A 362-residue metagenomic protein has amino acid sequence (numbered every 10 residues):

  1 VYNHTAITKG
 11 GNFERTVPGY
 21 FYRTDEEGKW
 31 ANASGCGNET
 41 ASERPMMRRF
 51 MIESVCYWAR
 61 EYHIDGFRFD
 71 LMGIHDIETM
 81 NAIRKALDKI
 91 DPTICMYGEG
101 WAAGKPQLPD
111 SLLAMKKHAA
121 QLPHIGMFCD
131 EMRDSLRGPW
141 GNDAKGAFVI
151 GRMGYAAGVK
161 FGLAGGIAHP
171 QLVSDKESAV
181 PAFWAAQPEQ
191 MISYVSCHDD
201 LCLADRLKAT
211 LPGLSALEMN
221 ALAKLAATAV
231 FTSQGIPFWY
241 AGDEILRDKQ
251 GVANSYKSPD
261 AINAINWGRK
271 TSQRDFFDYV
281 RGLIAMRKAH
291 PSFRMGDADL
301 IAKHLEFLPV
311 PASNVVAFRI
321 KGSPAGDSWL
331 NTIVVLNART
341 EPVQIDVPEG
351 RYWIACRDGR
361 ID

Functional and structural regions predicted by a protein language model:
V1, Y62-G66, D70, S233 (+1 more regions): Conserved beta-strand->loop/alpha-helix structural units within folded catalytic cores of enzymes with alpha/beta
V1-G11, L71-D76, E99-A103, F238-K249 (+1 more regions): Short, solvent-exposed turn/loop segments enriched in Gly/Ser/Thr/Pro and often Arg
V1-Y62, H75-D91, C95, Q107: Substrate-binding/active-site clefts of carbohydrate-active enzymes
A6-F13, Q107-D110, A204-L207, Q250-V252 (+1 more regions): Short, solvent-exposed loop/turn and secondary-structure capping segments
A33-R48, H63-H75, L207-M219, A264-K270: The substrate-binding groove and active-site-proximal loops of carbohydrate-active enzymes, especially glycoside
V55-A59, R84, I192-V195, A227-F231 (+1 more regions): Non-transmembrane alpha-helical segments in soluble domains of secreted/periplasmic/extracellular proteins
R84-K85, K89-L246, Y256, G322-D327 (+1 more regions): Conserved alpha/beta catalytic core and glycan-binding cleft of carbohydrate-active enzymes
L217-N220, A229-D362: Carbohydrate-interacting/catalytic domains
